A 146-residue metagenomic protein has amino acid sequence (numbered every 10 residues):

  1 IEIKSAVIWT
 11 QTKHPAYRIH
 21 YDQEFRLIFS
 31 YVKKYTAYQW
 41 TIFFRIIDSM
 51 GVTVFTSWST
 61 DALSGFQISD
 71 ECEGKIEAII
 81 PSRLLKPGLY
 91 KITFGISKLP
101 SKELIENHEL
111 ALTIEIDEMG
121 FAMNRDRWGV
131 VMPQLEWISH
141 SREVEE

Functional and structural regions predicted by a protein language model:
I1-E146: Localized sequence-composition bias
